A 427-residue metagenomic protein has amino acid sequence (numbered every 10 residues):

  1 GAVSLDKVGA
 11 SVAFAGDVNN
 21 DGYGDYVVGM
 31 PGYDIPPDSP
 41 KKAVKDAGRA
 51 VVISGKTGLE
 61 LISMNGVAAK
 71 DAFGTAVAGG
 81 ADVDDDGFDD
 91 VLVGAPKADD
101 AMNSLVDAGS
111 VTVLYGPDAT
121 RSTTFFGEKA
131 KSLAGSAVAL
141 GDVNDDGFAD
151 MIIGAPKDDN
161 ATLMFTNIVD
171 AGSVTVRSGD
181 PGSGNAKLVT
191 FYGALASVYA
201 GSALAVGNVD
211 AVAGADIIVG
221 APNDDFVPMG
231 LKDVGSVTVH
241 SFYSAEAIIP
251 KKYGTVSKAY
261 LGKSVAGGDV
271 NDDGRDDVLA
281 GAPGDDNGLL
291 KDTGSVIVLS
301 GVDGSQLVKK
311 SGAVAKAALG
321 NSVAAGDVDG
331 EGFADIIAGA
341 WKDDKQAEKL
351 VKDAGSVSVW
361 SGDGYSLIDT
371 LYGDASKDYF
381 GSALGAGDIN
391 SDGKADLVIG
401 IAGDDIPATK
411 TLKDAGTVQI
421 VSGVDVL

Functional and structural regions predicted by a protein language model:
G1-K7, A47-A72, A108-L133, A171-Y199 (+7 more regions): Blade-edge motifs of beta-propeller repeat domains
A10-N20, T75-D85, S136-M151, S202-I217 (+3 more regions): Beta-propeller blade termini
D17, P31-G32, D82, P96-K97 (+8 more regions): Flexible loop residues that form catalytic and substrate-binding hotspots at small-molecule/glycan-binding clefts
N20, V44, D85, A101-L105 (+9 more regions): Short glycine/serine/proline-enriched coil/turn segments at secondary-structure junctions
Y26-M30, V91-A95, M151-A155, I217-A221 (+3 more regions): Hydrophobic beta-strand segments that make up the repeating blades of beta-propeller and related beta-repeat
G32-K41, K97-M102, K157-L163, N223-P228 (+3 more regions): Short glycine/acidic-enriched loop and turn motifs that connect beta-strands
A98, V111, A137, D158 (+12 more regions): Predominantly soluble domains enriched in secretory-pathway, periplasmic, or organellar proteins
